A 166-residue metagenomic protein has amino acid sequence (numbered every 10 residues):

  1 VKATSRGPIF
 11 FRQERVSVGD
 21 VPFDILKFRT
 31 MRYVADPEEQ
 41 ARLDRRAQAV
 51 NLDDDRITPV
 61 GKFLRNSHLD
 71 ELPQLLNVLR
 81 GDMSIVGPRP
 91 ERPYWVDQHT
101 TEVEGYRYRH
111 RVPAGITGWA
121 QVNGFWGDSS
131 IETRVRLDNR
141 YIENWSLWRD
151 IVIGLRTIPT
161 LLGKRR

Functional and structural regions predicted by a protein language model:
V1-A3, V18, V96-Q98, R107-R109 (+1 more regions): Intrinsically disordered, low-complexity segments enriched in polar/charged residues with Gly/Pro, especially when
V1-E38, N77, L147, V152-R166: A hydrophobic, helix-centered structural microdomain
G7, S17-D20, R29, G61 (+6 more regions): Glycine-centered flexibility sites
P8, S67-E71, S146: A generic structural signal for alpha-helix starts
I9-R56, T117-D138: Short, glycine-rich, amphipathic interfacial segments at transmembrane boundaries or analogous
R46, T101-R166: C-terminal terminal-structure detector
Q48-P113, I153-L161: A short, structured surface patch at a secondary-structure boundary
